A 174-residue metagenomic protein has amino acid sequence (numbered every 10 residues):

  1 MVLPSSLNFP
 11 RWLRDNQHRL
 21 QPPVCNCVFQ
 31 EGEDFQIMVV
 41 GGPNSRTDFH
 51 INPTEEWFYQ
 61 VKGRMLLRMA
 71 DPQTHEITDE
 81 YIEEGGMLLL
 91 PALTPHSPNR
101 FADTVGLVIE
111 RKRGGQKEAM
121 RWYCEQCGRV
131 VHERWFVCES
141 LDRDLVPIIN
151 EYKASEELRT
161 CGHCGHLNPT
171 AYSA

Functional and structural regions predicted by a protein language model:
M1-Y59, R64-M87, P95-A174: Jelly-roll (double-stranded beta-helix
